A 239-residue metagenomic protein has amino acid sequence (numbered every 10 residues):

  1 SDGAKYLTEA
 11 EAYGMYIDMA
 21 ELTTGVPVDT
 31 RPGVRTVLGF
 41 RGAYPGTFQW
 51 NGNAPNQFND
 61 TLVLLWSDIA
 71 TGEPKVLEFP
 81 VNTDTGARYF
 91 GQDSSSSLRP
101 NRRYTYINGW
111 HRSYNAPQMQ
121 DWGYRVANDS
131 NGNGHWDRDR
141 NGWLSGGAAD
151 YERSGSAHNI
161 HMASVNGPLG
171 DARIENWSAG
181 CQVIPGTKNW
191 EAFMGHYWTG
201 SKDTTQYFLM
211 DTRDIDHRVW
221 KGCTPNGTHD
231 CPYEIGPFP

Functional and structural regions predicted by a protein language model:
S1-E175, N189-M194, G200-T205, T212-R218 (+2 more regions): Cell wall/extracellular polymer interaction/catalysis modules
S178: Residues immediately within or flanking Cys/His clusters that coordinate Zn2+ in small zinc-binding modules
P185-G186: Helix-capping/helix-break motifs at membrane-protein junctions, especially on the cytosolic side just before or after
I235-P239: Short, solvent-exposed mixed-charge patches
